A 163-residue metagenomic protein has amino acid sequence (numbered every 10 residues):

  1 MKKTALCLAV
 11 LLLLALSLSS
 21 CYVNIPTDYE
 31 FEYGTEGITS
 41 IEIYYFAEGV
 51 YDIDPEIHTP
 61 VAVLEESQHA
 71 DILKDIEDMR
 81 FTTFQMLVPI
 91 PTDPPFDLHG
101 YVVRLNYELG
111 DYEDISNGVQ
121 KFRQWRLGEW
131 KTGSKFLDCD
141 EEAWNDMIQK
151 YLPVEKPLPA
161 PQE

Functional and structural regions predicted by a protein language model:
M1-A5: Positively charged n-region of N-terminal signal peptides that target proteins for export
L6-A15: Hydrophobic helical h-region of N-terminal Sec-dependent signal peptides in bacterial secretory/periplasmic proteins
L16-S20: C-terminal motif of bacterial Sec signal peptides marking the signal peptidase cleavage site
C21-E163: Function-determining sites in protein domains
